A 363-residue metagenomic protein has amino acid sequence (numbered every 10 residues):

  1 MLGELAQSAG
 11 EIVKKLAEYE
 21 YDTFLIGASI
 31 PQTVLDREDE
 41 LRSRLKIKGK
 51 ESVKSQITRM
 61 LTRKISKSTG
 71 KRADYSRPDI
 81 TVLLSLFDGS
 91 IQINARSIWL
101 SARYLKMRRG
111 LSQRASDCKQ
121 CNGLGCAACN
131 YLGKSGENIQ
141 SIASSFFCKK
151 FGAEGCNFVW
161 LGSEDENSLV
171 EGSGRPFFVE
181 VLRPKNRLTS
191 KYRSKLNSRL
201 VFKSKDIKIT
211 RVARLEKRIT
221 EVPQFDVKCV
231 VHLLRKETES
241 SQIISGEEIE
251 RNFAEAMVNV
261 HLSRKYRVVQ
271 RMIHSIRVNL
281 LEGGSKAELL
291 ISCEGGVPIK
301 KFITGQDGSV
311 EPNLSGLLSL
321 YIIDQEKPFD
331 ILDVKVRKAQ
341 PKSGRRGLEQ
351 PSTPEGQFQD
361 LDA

Functional and structural regions predicted by a protein language model:
M1-A363: Non-catalytic RNA-recognition surface used by pseudouridine synthases
